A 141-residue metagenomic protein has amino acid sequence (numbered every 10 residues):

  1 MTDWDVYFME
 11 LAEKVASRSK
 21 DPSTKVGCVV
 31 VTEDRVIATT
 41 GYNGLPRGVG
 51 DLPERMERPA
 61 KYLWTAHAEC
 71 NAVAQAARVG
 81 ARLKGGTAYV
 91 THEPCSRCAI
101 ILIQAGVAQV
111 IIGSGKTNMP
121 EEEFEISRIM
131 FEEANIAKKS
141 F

Functional and structural regions predicted by a protein language model:
M1-F141: Zinc-dependent deaminase catalytic domain
